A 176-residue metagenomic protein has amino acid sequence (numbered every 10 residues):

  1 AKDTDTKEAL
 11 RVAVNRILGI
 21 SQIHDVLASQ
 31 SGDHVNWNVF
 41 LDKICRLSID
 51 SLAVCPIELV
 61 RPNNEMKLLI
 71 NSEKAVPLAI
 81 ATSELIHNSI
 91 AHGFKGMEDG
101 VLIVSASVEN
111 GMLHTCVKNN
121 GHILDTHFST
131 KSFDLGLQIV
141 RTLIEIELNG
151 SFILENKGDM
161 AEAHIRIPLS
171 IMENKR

Functional and structural regions predicted by a protein language model:
A1-A9, S31: Short acidic helix/loop segment immediately C-terminal to the autophosphorylated histidine in two-component histidine
E8, V35, L52-I86, I90-V101 (+1 more regions): Conserved short strand/loop->alpha-helix "switch" segment adjacent to the catalytic nucleotide/phosphoryl-transfer site
L10-L18, Q22, V26, D33-A53: Short beta-to-alpha transition helix within the HATPase_c
D99-G111: Short beta-strand/loop element within the Bergerat-fold HATPase_c
L102, A161-I167: Hydrophobic core positions in the C-terminal catalytic ATP-binding module
T115-G121: Conserved DxG motif in ATP/Mg2+-binding regions
G121-H122, P168-E173: Two-component histidine kinase transmitter core
T126-I153: ATP phosphate-binding glycine-rich loop and adjacent ATP-lid/helix-beta elements within ATP-binding kinase/ATPase
